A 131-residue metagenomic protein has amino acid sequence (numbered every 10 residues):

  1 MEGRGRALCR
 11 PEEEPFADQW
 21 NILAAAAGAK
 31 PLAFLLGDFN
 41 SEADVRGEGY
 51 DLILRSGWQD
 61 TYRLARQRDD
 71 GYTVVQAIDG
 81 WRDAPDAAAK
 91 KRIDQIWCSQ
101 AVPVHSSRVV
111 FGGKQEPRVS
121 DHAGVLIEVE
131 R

Functional and structural regions predicted by a protein language model:
M1-R131: Active-site regions of metal-assisted phosphoester/phosphodiester hydrolases, unifying DNase/endonuclease modules
